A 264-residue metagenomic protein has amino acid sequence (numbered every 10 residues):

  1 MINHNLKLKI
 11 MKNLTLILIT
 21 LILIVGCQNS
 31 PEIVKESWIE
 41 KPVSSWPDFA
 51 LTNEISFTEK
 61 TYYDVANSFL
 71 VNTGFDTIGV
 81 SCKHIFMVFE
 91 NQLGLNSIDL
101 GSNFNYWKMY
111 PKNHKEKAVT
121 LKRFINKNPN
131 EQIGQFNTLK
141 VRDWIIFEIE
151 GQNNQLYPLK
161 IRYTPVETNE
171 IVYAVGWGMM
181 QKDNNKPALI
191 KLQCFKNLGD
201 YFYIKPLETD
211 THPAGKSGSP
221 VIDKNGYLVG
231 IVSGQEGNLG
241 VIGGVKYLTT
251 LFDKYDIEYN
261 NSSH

Functional and structural regions predicted by a protein language model:
M1-I10: Short, Lys/Arg-enriched N-terminal segments with co-localized hydrophobic residues within the first ~10-30 amino acids
K12-L18: Sec-dependent signal peptide recognition, specifically the positively charged N-region followed immediately by
I24-G26: C-terminal motif of bacterial Sec signal peptides marking the signal peptidase cleavage site
Q28-S30: Bacterial signal peptide processing site
E36, E40-K108, S233-G237, V241: Catalytic histidine site
V43-A66, E150-Y157, Q181-H264: Active-site region of chymotrypsin-like
V65, N72, V80, E90-N91 (+1 more regions): Serine endopeptidase catalytic core focused on the charge-relay Asp
